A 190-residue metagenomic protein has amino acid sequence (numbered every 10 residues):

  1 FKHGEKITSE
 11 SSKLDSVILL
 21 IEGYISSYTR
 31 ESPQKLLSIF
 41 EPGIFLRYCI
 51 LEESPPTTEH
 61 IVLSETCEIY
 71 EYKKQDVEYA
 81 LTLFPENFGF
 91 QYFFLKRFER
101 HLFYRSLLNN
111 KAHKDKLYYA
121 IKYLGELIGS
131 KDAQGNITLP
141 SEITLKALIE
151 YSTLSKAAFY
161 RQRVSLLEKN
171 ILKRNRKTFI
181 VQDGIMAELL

Functional and structural regions predicted by a protein language model:
F1-E22: Regulatory nucleotide-sensing modules
K6-S12, Y28-R30, C49-I50, S106-N109: Short histidine-centered beta-strand/loop micro-motifs that create catalytic or ligand/metal-coordination sites
S12, R30-S32, I50-L51, Y72-K74 (+2 more regions): Surface loops and adjacent helix of pleckstrin homology
D15-E31, P42-I44: Glycine- and acidic-residue-biased ligand/ion/polar-headgroup-sensing regions
L37-E99: Cyclic-nucleotide recognition modules
G89-S152: Polybasic "coupling" helices that flank or enter modular domains
L127-L190: Phosphate-/nucleic-acid-contacting segments
